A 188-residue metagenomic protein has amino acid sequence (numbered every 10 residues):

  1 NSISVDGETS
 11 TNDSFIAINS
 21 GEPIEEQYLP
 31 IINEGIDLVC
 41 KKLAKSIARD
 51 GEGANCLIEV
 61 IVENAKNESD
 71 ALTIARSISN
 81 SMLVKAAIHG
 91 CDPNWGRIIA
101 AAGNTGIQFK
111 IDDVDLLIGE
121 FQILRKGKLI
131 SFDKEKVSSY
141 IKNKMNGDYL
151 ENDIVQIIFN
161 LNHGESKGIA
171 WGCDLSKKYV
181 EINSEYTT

Functional and structural regions predicted by a protein language model:
N1-T188: A structural signal for small-residue-enriched, beta-sheet-centric alpha/beta enzyme cores and oligomeric scaffold folds
